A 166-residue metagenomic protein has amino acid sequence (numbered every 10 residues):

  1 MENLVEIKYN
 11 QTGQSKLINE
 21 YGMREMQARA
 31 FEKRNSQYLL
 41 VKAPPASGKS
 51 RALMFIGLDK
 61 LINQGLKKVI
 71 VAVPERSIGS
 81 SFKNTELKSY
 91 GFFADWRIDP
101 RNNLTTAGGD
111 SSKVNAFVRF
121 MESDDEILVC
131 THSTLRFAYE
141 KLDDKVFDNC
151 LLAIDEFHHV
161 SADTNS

Functional and structural regions predicted by a protein language model:
E2-K42: Conserved pre-motif I regulatory segment
S36-G57: Walker A/P-loop
S50-M54, K60-L61, G65-F92, R97 (+1 more regions): Conserved Walker A/P-loop ATP-binding site and its immediately adjacent core in helicase/helicase-like ATPase domains
I62-Q64, R119-E122, D143-V146: Conserved catalytic network of the ASCE P-loop NTPase/AAA+ motor domain
K67-K68, S123-L128, D148-L151: Loop/turn-to-beta-strand initiation segments
S80, F137, A162: Alpha-helical elements of the RecA-like P-loop NTPase motor core of helicases
G91-Y139: Inter-Walker segment of RecA-like/P-loop motor cores
H132-T134, D143-S166: SF2 helicase catalytic motif II
